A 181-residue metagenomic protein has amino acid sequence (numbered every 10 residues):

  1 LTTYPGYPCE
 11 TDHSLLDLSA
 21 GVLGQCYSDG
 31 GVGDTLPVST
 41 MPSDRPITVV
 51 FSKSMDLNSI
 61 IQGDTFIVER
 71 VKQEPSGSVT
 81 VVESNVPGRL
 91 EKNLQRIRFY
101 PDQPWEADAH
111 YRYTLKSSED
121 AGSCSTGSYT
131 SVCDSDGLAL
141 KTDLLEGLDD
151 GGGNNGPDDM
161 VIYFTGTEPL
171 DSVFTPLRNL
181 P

Functional and structural regions predicted by a protein language model:
L1-P181: Acidic, low-complexity Ser/Thr/Gly/Pro-rich repeat segments typical of extracellular/periplasmic and surface-exposed
